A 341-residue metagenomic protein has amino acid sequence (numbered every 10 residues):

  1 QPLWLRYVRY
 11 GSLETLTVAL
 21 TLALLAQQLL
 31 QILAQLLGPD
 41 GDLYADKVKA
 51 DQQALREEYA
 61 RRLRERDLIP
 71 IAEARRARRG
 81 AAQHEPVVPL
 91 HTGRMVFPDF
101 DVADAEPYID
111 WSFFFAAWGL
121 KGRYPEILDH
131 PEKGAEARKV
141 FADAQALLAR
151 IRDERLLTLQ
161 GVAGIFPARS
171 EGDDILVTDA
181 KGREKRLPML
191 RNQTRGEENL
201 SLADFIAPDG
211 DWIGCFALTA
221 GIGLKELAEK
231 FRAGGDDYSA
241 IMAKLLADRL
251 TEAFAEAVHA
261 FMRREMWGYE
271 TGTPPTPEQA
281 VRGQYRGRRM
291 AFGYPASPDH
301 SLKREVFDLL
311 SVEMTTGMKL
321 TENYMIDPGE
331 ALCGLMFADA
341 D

Functional and structural regions predicted by a protein language model:
Q1-S12, L16: Conserved structured catalytic cores and adjacent interaction surfaces of nucleotide-binding/hydrolyzing enzymes
T17-L25: Short acidic-hydrophobic, aromatic-tinged amphipathic segments that line or gate anion-handling sites
L24, L30-I241, L245, R263-M266 (+4 more regions): Active-site loops and adjacent core secondary-structure elements that bind or stabilize anionic groups
T251-R263: Charged, low-complexity helical/coil segments in non-catalytic cytosolic or luminal regions
Y269-R288, F292: Extended, well-ordered alpha-helical scaffold/bundle regions in very large, multi-domain proteins
R288-T315, L320: A glycine-rich beta-turn/hairpin centered on an aromatic-Pro dipeptide
